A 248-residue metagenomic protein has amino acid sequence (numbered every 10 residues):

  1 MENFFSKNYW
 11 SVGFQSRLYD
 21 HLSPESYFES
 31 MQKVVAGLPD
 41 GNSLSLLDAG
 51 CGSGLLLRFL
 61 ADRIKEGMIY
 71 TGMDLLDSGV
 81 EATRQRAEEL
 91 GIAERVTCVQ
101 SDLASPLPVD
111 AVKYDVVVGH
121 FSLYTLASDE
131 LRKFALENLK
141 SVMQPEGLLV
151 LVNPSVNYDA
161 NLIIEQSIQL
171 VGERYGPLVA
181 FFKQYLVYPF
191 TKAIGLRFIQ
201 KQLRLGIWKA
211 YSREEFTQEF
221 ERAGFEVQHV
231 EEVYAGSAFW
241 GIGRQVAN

Functional and structural regions predicted by a protein language model:
M1-D40, L55-F59: Conserved class I S-adenosyl-L-methionine
L76: Conserved SAM/SAH-binding beta-strand->alpha-helix loop
T83-R84: Conserved SAM-binding loop
G91-S105: Conserved SAM-binding strand-loop segment of SAM-dependent methyltransferases
P108-V117: A short acidic, Gly/Pro-enriched loop at the edge of an enzyme's catalytic core that lines a small-molecule cofactor
K133-P145: A short glycine-rich, Lys/Arg-flanked "PGG" loop and its adjoining helix->strand segment in the class I
V150-V179: Conserved class I S-adenosyl-L-methionine
I207-A223: Short alpha-helix
